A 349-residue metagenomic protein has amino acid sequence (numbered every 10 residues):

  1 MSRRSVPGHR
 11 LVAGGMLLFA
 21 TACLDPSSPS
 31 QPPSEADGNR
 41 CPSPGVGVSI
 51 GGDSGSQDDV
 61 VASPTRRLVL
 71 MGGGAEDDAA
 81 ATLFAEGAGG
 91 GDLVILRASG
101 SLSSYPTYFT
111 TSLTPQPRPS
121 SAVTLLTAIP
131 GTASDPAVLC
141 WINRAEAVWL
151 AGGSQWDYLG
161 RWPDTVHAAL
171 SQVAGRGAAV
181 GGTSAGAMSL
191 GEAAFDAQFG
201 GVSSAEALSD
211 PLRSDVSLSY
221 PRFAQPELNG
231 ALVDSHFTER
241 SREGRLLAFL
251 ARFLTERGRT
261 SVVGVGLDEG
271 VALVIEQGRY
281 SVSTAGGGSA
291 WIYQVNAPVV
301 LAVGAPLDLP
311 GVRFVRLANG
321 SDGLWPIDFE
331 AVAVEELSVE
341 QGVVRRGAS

Functional and structural regions predicted by a protein language model:
M1-A13: Bacterial N-terminal signal peptides that target proteins for export
T21-A22: C-terminal motif of bacterial Sec signal peptides marking the signal peptidase cleavage site
S27-P42: Short, low-complexity, disordered segments immediately C-terminal to signal peptides in bacterial exported proteins
G38-G90, G100-Y105, L113-R118, A194-D196 (+1 more regions): C-terminal and late-domain segments of enzyme folds
I142-N143: A short, aliphatic-rich alpha-helical micro-motif
A151-G152, A174-A194: Catalytic nucleophile loop
Q155-D164: Glycine/threonine-rich flexible loop motifs
T165-G177: Catalytic-core regions built around general acid/base machinery
